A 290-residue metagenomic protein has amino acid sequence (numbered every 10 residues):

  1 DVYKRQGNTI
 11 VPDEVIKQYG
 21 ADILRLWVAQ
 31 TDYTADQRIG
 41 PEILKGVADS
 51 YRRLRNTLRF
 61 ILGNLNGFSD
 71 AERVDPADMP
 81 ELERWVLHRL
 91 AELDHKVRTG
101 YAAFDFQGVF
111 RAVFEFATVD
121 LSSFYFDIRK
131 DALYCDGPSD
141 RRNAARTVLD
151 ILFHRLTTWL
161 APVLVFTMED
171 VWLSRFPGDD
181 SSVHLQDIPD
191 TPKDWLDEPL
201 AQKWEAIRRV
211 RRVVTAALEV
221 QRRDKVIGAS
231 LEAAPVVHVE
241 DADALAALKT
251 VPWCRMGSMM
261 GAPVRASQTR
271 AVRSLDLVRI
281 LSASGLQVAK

Functional and structural regions predicted by a protein language model:
V2-Y3: Short, small-residue-biased leader/transition segments that mark boundaries at the very start of proteins
G7-L26, R53, V74, D78-R89: Internal glycine-rich alpha/beta core junctions
K17, D22-L24, V28-F68, N143-T157 (+1 more regions): Structural preference for alpha-helix termini/caps and helix-kink/transition segments
L26, I61, G100, S123-F124 (+2 more regions): Short alpha-helical functional segments enriched in proximate histidine and acidic residues
D49-L62, E81-L93, F110-L133: Core structural elements
G67-H95, F126-A217, Q221-D241, A262 (+1 more regions): Acidic, turn-prone loop/beta-hairpin segments
Y101-G108: Short helix-adjacent coil turns
E232-A289: A broadly conserved sequence feature marking short terminus-proximal activation segments in nucleic acid-centric
